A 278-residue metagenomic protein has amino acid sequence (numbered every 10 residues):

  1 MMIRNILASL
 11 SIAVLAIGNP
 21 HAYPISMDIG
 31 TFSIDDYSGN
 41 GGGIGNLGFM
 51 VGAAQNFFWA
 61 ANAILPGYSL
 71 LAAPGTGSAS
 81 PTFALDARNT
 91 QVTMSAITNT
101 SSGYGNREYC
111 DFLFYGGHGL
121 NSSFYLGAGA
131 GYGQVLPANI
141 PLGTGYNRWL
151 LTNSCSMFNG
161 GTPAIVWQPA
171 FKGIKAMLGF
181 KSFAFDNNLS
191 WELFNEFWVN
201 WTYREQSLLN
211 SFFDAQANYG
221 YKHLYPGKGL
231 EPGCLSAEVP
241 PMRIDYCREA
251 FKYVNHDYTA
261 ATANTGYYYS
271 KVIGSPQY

Functional and structural regions predicted by a protein language model:
M1-L7: Bacterial N-terminal signal peptides that target proteins for export
S9-A16: Bacterial N-terminal signal peptides
G18-A22: Sec/Tat signal peptide C-region and signal peptidase I cleavage site
Y23-Y115, G119: A domain-level signal for caspase-like cysteine endopeptidase catalytic cores and their zymogen-processing architecture
I34-G39, G117-S123, S154-G161, K181-N188: Solvent-exposed loop/turn segments at secondary-structure junctions within structured extracellular/periplasmic domains
M94-C110, G131-G145, A164-G173: Mature extracellular/periplasmic domains of secretome proteins
G119-W149, S156: A short, glycine/acidic-enriched catalytic loop
S156-Y278: Active-site-proximal C-terminal subdomain of hydrolase catalytic domains
